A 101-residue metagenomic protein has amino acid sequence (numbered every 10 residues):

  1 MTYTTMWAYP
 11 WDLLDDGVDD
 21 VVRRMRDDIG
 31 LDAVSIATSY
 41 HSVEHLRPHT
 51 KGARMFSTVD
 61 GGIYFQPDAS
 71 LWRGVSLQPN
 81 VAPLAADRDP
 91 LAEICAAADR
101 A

Functional and structural regions predicted by a protein language model:
M1-D16: Boundary/entry segment of secreted carbohydrate-active catalytic domains
Y3-W7, D32-S35, A101: Structural preference for beta-strand elements that scaffold enzyme active sites
V18-V21, D87-I94: Stable alpha-helical elements in mature extracytoplasmic
D19-R47, F56-I63: Catalytic domains of carbohydrate-active enzymes, especially glycoside hydrolases
R26, L91-A101: Surface-exposed amphipathic alpha-helices with a cationic face
E44-R88: Aromatic- and acidic-residue-enriched carbohydrate-binding clefts of CAZyme catalytic domains
